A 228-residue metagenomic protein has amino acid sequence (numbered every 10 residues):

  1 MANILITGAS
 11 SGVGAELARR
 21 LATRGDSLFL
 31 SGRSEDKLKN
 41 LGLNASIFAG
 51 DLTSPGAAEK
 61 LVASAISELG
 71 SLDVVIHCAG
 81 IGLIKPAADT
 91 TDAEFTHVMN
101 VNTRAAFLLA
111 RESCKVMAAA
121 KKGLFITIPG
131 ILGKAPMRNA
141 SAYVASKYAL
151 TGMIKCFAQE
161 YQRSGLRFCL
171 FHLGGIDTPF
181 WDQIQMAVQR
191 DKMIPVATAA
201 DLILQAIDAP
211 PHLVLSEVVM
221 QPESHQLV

Functional and structural regions predicted by a protein language model:
S10-S11: Conserved glycine-rich cofactor-binding loop
R24-L38: Conserved glycine-rich Rossmann-like NAD(P)H-binding loop of the short-chain dehydrogenase/reductase
G50-L61, D92: The beta1-alpha1 cofactor-binding region of Rossmann-like NAD(H)/NADP(H)-dependent oxidoreductases
P86-A87, E94-T96: Substrate-binding pocket helix/loop in short-chain dehydrogenase/reductase
A110, S146: Active-site helix of classical SDR
G130: Residue(s) in the substrate-gating loop at a strand-loop-helix junction that position the organic substrate next
R163-L166, L170-F171, V188-V228: C-terminal helical subdomain
